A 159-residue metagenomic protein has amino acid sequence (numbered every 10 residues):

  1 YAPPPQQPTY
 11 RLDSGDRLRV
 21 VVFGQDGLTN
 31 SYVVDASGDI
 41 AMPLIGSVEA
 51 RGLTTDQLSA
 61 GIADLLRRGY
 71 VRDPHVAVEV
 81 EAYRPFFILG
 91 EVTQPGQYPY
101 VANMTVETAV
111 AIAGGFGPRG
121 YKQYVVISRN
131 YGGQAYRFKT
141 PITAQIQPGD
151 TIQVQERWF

Functional and structural regions predicted by a protein language model:
Y1-F159: Ser/Thr/Pro/Gly-biased, low-complexity, turn-/loop-rich segments that often occur immediately after N-terminal
